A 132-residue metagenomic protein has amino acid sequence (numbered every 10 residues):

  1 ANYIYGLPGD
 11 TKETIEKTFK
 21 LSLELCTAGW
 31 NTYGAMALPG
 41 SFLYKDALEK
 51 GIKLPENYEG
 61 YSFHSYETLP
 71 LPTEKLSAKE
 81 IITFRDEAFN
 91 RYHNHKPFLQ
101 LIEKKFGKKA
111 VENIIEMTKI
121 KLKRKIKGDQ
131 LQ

Functional and structural regions predicted by a protein language model:
A1-K109: A structural motif corresponding to the C-terminal lobe/cap of the Radical SAM core domain
H93-Q132: Membrane-proximal basic amphipathic "stem/tether" segments
